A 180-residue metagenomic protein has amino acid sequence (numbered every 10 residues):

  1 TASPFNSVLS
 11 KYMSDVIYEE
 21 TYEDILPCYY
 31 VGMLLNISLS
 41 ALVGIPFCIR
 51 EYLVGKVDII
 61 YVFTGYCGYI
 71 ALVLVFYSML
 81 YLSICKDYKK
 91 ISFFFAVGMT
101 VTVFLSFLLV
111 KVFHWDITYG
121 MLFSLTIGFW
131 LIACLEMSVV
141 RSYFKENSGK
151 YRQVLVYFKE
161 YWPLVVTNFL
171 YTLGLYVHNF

Functional and structural regions predicted by a protein language model:
T1, I37, P46-L82: Alpha-helical transmembrane segments of multi-pass membrane proteins
A2-Y30: Transmembrane-helix boundary and interhelical linker motifs in polytopic inner-membrane proteins
S3, I37, G65-V73, F95-A96 (+2 more regions): Residue-level hotspots within the lipid-embedded alpha helices of multi-pass solute transporters
F5, L9, S78, L105 (+1 more regions): Hydrophobic/aromatic residues in alpha-helical transmembrane segments
I25, D87-S92, M121: Alpha-helical transmembrane segments and their helix-entry boundary regions
P27-N36, F180: Junctions where cytoplasmic loops transition into the N-terminal start of transmembrane alpha-helices in multi-pass
F94-R141: Hydrophobic alpha-helical transmembrane segments
S124-F180: Transmembrane helical elements of multi-pass membrane transporters/channels
